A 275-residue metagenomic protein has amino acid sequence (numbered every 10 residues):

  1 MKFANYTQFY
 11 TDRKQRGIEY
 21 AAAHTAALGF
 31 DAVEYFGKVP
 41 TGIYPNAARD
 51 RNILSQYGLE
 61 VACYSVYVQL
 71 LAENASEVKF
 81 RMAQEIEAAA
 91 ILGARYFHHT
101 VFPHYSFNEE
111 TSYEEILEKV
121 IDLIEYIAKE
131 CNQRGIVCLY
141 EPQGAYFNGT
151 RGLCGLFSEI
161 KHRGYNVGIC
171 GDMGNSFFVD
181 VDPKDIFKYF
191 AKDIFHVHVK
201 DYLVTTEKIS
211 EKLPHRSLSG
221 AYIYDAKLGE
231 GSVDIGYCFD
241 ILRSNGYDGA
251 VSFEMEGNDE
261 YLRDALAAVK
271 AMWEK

Functional and structural regions predicted by a protein language model:
M1-R95, E114, E125, N132 (+2 more regions): N-terminal pre-domain/capping segments
M1-T11, Q15-L28, S55, G93 (+1 more regions): Histidine-acidic metal/acid-base catalytic patches
N5, Q69-N74, Y105-T111, F178 (+1 more regions): A short acidic, helix-capping loop that chelates divalent metal ions and anchors anionic groups
T7, G37, V66-V68, Y140-Q143 (+2 more regions): Short glycine-centered, acidic/aromatic-flanked micro-motifs in structured strand/loop junctions that mark active-site
E34, C63-S65, H98, L139 (+2 more regions): Conserved beta-strand positions in the central sheet of alpha/beta enzyme cores
N46-D50, V78-A83, Y113-I124, G152-G155 (+2 more regions): Charged helix-capping and loop-helix junction motifs
V66-L71, P103-F107, D201-T206: Conserved radical SAM core fold
I91-E110, R134-F147, S252-F253: Active-site groove signature of glycoside hydrolases
